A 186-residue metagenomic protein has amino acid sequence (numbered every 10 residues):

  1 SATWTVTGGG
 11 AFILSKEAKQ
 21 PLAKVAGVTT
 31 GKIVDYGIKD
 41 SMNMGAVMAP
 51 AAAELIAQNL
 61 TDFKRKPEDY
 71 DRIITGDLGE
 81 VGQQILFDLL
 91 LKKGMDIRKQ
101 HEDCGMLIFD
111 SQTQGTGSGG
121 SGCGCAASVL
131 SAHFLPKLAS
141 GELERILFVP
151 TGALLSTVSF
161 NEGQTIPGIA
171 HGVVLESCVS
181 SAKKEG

Functional and structural regions predicted by a protein language model:
S1-A57, D62, M95, K99-M106 (+4 more regions): Condensing-enzyme catalytic core mediating Claisen C-C bond formation in acyl metabolism
A2-W4, S121-G124: Active-site nucleophile and cofactor-binding loops and adjacent substrate-binding regions of central metabolic enzymes
T30, T75-G79: Histidine- and/or cysteine-centered catalytic micro-motif in compact active-site loops
N43, A51-D69, V81-L90, Q114 (+3 more regions): Conserved active-site "lid/cap" helical segment
D69-G76, L147: Short glycine-rich phosphate-binding loop at a beta-alpha junction
L78-K93, V158-T165: Short glycine/threonine-rich loop-to-helix capping motif typified by GTGT followed within a few residues by an Asp-Pro
V81, L154, S180: Surface-exposed, flexible loop/turn segments at secondary-structure boundaries
A126-Q164: Internal helix-turn-beta structural module
